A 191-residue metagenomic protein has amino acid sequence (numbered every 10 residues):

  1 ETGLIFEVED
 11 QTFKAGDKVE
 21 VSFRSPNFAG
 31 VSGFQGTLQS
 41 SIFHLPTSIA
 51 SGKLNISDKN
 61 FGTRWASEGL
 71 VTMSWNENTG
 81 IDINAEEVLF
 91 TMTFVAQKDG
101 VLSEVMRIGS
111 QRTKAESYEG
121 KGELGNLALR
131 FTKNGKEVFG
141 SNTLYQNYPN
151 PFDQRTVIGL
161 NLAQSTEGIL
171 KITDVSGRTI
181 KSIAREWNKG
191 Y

Functional and structural regions predicted by a protein language model:
E1, I81-F139: Short, compositionally biased serine/threonine- and acidic-rich segments at solvent-exposed termini, linkers, or domain
E1-D10, S57, E116-Y148, A163 (+1 more regions): Residue-level detector of functionally pivotal "anchor" positions at catalytic/ligand-binding pockets or at interdomain
E7-N55, I83-E87: Low-complexity, serine/threonine/proline/glycine-rich extracellular segments that form mucin-like
K18-P26, R130-Y148, F152-D174, S182: Glycine-centered coil/turn sites that cap beta-strands in beta-rich domains
S25-V31, I56-M106: Structured beta-strand segments within beta-sheet-rich domains
N27-S32, H44-L45, G100-V101, A163-I169: A short beta-turn/strand-edge loop motif at beta-sheet boundaries
G36, F90-T93, G177: Residue-level detector of buried hydrophobic side-chain packing in well-ordered secondary-structure elements
E167, T179-Y191: Glycine-centered tight-turn motifs at strand-turn-strand junctions
